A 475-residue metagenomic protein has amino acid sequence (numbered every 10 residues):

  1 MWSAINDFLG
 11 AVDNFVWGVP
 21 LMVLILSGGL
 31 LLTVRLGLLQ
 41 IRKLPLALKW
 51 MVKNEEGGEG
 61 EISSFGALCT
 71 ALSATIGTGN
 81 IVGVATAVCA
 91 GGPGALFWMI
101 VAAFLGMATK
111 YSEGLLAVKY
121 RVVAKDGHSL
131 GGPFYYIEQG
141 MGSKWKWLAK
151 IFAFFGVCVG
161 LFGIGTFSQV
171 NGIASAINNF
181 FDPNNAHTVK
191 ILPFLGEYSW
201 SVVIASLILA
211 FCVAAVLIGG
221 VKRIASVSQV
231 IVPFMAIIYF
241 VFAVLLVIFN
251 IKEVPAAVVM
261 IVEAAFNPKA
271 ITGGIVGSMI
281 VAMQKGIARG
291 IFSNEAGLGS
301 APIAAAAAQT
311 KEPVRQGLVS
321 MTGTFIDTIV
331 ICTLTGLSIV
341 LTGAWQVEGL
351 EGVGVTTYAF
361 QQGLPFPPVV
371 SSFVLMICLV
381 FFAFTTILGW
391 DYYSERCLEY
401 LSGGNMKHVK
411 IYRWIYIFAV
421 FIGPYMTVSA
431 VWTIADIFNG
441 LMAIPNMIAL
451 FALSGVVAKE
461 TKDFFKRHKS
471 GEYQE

Functional and structural regions predicted by a protein language model:
M1-T78, V88-A95, G106, F421 (+1 more regions): N-terminal alpha-helical transmembrane segments of multi-pass membrane transport and channel/translocase proteins
I5, L36-Q40, G79-V84, G160-I173 (+6 more regions): Transmembrane helix-loop junctions in multi-pass membrane proteins
G10-L46, C89-H128, L148, D327-L334 (+2 more regions): Extracellular loop-to-transmembrane helix junctions
L24-L31, L36-L48, V170-I177, W200-V262 (+3 more regions): Membrane-interface loop-to-helix entry segments
G28-T33, S73, A102-G127, F134 (+4 more regions): Helix-loop-helix module between adjacent transmembrane segments
T33, E113-Y120, K125, A243-M260 (+4 more regions): Extracellular/periplasmic helix-exit of transmembrane alpha-helices
L38-S64, T86-V88, G92-L96, A108-K144 (+4 more regions): Flexible loop linkers connecting adjacent transmembrane helices in multi-pass alpha-helical membrane transporters
G58-A90, L116-G140, I151-F154, C158 (+2 more regions): Alpha-helical membrane segments and immediately flanking helix-loop junctions that form or couple to the substrate/ion
